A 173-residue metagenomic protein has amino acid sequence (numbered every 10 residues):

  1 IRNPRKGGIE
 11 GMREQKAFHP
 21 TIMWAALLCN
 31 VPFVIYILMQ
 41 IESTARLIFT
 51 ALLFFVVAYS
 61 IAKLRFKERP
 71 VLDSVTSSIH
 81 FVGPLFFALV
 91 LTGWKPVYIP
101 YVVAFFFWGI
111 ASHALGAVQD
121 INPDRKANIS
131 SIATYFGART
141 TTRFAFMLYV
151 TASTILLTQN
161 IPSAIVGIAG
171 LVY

Functional and structural regions predicted by a protein language model:
I1-Y173: Multi-pass alpha-helical membrane architecture of UbiA-family and related isoprenoid/lipid prenyltransferases
